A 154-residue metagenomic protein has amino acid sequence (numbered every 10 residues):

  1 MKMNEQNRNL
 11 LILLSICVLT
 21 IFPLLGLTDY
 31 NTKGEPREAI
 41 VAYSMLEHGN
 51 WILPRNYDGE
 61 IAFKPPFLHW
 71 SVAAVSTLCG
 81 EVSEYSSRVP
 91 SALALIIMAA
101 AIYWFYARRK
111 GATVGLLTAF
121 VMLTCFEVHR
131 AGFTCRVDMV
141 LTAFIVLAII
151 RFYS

Functional and structural regions predicted by a protein language model:
K2-S154: Membrane-integral, polyisoprenol-dependent glycosyltransferases of the GT-C/oligosaccharyltransferase superfamily
